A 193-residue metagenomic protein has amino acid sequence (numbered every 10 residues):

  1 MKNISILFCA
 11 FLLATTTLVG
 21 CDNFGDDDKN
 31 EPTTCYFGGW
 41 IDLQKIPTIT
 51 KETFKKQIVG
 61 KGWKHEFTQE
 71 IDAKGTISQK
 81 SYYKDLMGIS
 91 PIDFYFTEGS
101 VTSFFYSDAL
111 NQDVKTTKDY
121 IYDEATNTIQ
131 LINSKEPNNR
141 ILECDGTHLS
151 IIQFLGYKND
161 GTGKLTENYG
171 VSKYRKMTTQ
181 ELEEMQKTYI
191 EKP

Functional and structural regions predicted by a protein language model:
M1-G20: Sec-dependent bacterial lipoprotein signal peptides
I4-L7, T50, I92: N-terminal leader/targeting signatures
T16-T53, Y174-P193: Bacterial Sec-dependent N-terminal signal peptides
P32-Y83, K118-Y120: Tryptophan-anchored aromatic micro-motifs
F54, I58-H65, S90-I92, T97 (+4 more regions): Residues that flank catalytic or metal-binding motifs in active/ligand-binding sites
T68-K74, D85-N159: Contiguous, well-ordered beta-strand patches that form the walls/edges of small beta-barrel/beta-sandwich domains
A125, C144-P193: Calycin-type beta-barrel ligand-binding domains and close structural analogs
